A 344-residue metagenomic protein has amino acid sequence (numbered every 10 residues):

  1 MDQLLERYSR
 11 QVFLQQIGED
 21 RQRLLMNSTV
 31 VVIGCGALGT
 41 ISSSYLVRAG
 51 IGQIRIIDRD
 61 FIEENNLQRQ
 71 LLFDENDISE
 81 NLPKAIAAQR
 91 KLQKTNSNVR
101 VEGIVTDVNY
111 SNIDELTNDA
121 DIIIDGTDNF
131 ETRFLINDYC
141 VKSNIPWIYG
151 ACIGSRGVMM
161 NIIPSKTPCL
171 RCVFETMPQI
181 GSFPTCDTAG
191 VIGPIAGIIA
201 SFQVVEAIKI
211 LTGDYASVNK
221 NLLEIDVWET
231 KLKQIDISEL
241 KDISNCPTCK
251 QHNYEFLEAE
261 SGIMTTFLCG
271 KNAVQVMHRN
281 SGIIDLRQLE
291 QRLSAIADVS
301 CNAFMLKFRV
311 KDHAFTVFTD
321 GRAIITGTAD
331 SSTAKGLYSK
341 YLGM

Functional and structural regions predicted by a protein language model:
M1-M344: Adenine nucleotide-associated cytosolic modules
